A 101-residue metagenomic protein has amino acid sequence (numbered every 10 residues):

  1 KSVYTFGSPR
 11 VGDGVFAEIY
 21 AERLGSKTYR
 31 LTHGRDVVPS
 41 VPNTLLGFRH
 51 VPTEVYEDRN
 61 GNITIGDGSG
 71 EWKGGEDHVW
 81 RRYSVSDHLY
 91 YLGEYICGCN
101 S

Functional and structural regions predicted by a protein language model:
K1-S101: Serine hydrolase/lipase
